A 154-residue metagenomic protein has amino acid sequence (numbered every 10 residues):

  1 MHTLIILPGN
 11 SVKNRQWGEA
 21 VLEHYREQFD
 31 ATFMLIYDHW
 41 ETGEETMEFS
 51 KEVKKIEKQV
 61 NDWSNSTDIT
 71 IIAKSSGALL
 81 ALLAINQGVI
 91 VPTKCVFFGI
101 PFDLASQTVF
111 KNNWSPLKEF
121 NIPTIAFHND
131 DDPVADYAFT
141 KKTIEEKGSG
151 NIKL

Functional and structural regions predicted by a protein language model:
M1-I69, L79-L83, N113: Serine-hydrolase catalytic machinery in alpha/beta-hydrolase-like enzymes
V12, L104, D130-A135: Acidic catalytic loop of the alpha/beta-hydrolase fold
G18-A20, F110, D136-E145: Short alpha-helix in the alpha/beta-hydrolase fold that links the catalytic acid
D30-F33, E145-L154: Catalytic histidine neighborhood in serine/cysteine hydrolases with alpha/beta-hydrolase-type architecture
K74-A78: Active-site loop->helix "elbow" adjoining a glycine-rich segment at hydrolase catalytic centers
I90-D103: A conserved short beta-strand
Q107-P123: Conserved serine/cysteine hydrolase catalytic core
F120-N121, I125-H128, D132: Short beta-strand/loop motif that positions the catalytic acidic residue of the alpha/beta-hydrolase fold
